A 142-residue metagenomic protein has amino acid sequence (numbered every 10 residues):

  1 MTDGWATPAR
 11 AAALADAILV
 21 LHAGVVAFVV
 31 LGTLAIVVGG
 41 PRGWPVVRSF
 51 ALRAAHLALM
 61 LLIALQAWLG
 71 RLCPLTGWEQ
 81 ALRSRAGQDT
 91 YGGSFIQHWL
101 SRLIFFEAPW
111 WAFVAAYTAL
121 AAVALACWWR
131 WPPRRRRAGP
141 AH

Functional and structural regions predicted by a protein language model:
M1-A9, R71-W111: Extracytosolic (periplasmic/ER-lumenal) interhelical loops and adjacent juxtamembrane/interface segments of multi-pass
A12-A51: Alpha-helical transmembrane segments and their immediate interhelical/interface regions in integral membrane proteins
A13-A15, H98-W131: Individual transmembrane alpha-helix segments
V20-L34, A54-A64, T118-L125, W129: Hydrophobic alpha-helical transmembrane segments of multipass integral membrane proteins
A35-V38, L65, S101, P132-P133: Membrane-water interface at transmembrane helix exits
P45-A64, R136-A138: Interfacial segments of alpha-helical transmembrane regions
A55-Q80: Hydrophobic alpha-helical membrane-insertion segments
W128-H142: Membrane-interface capping segments at transmembrane-helix boundaries
